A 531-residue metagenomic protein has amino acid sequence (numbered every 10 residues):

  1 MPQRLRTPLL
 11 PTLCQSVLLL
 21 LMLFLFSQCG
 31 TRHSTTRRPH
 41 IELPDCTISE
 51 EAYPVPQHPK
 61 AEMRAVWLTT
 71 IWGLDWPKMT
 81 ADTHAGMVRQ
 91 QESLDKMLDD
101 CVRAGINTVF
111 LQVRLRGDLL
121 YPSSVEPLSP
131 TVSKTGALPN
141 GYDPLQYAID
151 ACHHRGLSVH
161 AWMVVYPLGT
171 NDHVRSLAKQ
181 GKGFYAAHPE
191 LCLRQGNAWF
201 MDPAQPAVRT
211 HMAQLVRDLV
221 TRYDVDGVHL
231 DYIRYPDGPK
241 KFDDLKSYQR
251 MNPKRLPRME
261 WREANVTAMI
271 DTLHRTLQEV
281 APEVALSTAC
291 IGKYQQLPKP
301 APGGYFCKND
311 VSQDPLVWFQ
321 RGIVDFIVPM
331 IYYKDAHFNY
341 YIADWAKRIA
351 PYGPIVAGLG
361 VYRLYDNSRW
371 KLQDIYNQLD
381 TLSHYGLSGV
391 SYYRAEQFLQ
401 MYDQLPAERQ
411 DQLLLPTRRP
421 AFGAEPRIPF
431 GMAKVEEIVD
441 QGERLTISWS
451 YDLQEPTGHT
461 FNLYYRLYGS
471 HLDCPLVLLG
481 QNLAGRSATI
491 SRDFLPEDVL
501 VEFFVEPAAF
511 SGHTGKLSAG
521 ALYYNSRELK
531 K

Functional and structural regions predicted by a protein language model:
K60-M63, T69-E92, A161, Y166-D218 (+1 more regions): Active-site-adjacent "subsite" loops/lids of carbohydrate-active enzymes
L68-T70, A285-G304, I342-I375: Active-site clefts of carbohydrate-active enzymes
D100, I106-N107, R114, R155 (+3 more regions): Polysaccharide-binding and catalytic clefts of secreted carbohydrate-active enzymes
V102-N140: Aromatic-lined carbohydrate-binding/catalytic grooves of carbohydrate-active enzymes
P315-F338, G353-E425: Substrate-binding cleft of secreted/luminal carbohydrate-active enzymes
E443-P456: Conserved aromatic anchor
D493-G515: Beta-strand-rich modules
F510-K531: Extracellular fibronectin type III
